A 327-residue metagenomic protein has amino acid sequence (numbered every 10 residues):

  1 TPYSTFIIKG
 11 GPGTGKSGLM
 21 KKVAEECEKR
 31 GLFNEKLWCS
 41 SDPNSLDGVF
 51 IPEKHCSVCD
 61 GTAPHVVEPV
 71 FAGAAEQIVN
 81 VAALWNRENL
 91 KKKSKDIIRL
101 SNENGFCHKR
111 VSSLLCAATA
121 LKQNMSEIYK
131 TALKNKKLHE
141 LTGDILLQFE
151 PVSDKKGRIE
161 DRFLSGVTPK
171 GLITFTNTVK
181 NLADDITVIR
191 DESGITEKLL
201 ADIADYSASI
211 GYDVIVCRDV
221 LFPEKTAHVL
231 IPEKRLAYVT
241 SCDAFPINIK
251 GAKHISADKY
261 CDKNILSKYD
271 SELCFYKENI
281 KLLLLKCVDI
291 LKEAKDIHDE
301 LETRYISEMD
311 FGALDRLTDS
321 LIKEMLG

Functional and structural regions predicted by a protein language model:
T1, K136-V179: N-terminal pre-Walker A segment at the start of P-loop NTPase domains
P2, K54, L182-A183, K234: Residue-level preference for short coil/turn positions at secondary-structure junctions
S4-A24, L172-S207: Glycine-rich phosphate-binding P-loop
G13, A63, C116, D243 (+1 more regions): Residue-level marker of positions within ordered structural domains that often coincide with functionally constrained
E25-N89, K95-D96, Y206-L285: Conserved nucleotide-sensing/catalytic segment adjacent to the nucleotide-binding pocket in NTP-handling enzymes
N86-R87, K134, K156, L164-G171 (+2 more regions): Alpha-helix initiation/capping motif
D96-E150, E272-L321: An accessory alpha-helical subdomain
